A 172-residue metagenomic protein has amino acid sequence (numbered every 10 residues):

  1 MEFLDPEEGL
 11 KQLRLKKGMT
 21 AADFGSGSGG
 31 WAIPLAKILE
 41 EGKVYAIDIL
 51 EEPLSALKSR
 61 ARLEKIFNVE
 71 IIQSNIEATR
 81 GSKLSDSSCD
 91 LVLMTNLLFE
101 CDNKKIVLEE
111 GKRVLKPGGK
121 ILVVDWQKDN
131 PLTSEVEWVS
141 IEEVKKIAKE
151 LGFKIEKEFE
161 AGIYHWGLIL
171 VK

Functional and structural regions predicted by a protein language model:
E2-M19: Conserved alpha-helix/loop element of class I SAM-dependent methyltransferases that forms part of the SAM/SAH-binding
A22, S28-R80: Class I SAM-dependent methyltransferase SAM/SAH-binding core
G81-L91: A short acidic, Gly/Pro-enriched loop at the edge of an enzyme's catalytic core that lines a small-molecule cofactor
D90-N103: A short SAM/SAH-binding and catalytic strip from SAM-dependent methyltransferases
K105-P117: A short glycine-rich, Lys/Arg-flanked "PGG" loop and its adjoining helix->strand segment in the class I
G118-W126: Conserved beta-strand signature within the Rossmann-like core of class I S-adenosyl-L-methionine
E137-L151: Short alpha-helix
E160-K172: Core SAM-dependent methyltransferase catalytic element
